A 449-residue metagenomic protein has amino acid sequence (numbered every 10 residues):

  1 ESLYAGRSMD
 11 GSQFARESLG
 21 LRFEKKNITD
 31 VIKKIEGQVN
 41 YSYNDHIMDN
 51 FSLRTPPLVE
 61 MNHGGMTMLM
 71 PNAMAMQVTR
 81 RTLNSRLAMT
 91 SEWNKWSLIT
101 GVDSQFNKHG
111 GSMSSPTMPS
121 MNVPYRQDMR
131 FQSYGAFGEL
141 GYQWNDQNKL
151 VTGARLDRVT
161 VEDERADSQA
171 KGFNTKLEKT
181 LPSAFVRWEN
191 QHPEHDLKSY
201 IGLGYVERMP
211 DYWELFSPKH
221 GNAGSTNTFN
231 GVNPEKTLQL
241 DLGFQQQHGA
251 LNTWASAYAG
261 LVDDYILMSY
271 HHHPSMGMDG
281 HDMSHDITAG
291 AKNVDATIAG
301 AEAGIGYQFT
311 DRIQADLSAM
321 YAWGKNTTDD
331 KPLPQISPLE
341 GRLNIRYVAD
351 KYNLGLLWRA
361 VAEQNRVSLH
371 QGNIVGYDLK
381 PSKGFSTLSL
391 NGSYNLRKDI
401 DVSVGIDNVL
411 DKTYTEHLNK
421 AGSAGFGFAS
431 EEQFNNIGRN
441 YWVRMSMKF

Functional and structural regions predicted by a protein language model:
L3-G11, R22-E24, M68-Q77, N84-A88 (+9 more regions): Extracellular loop and loop/strand-boundary signature of outer-membrane beta-barrel proteins
S12, K26, L140, I201 (+5 more regions): Conserved C-terminal beta-signal and adjacent last beta-strands/turns of outer-membrane beta-barrel proteins
F14-S168, F173-G204, Q246-Q247, L251-Y258 (+2 more regions): Face-selective signature of the C-terminal outer-membrane beta-barrel domain
T29-V31, N94-K95, D146-Q147, P193-D196 (+9 more regions): Short coil turns and loop connectors of transmembrane beta-barrels in diderm outer membranes and organellar homologs
D45, G110-S115, R158-Q169, K176 (+5 more regions): Surface-exposed extracellular loop regions of Gram-negative outer-membrane beta-barrel proteins, predominantly
M68-M89, M129-F137, N227-N233, Q239 (+2 more regions): Outer membrane beta-barrel strand-and-loop segments of large Gram-negative receptors, especially TonB-dependent
Y142-L150, R158-V159, Y258-V262, H271 (+2 more regions): Gram-negative outer-membrane beta-barrel transporters
G243: Small/polar-residue-rich segments within soluble enzyme cores
